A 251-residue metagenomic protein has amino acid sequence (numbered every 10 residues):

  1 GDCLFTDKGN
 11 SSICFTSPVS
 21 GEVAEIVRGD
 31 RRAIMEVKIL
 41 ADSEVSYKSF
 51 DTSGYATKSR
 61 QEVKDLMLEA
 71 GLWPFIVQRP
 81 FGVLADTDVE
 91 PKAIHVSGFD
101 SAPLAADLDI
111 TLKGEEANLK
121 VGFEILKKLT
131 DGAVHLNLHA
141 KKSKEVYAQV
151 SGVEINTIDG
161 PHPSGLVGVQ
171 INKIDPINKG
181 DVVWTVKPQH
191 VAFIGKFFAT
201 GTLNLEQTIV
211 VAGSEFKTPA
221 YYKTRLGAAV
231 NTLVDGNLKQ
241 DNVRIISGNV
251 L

Functional and structural regions predicted by a protein language model:
G1, N10-S11, F15-E25: Generic structural motif
D2-C3, G71: Intrinsic structural disorder
I13, V27-L251: Buried, small/hydrophobic-residue-enriched core segments of structured protein domains
